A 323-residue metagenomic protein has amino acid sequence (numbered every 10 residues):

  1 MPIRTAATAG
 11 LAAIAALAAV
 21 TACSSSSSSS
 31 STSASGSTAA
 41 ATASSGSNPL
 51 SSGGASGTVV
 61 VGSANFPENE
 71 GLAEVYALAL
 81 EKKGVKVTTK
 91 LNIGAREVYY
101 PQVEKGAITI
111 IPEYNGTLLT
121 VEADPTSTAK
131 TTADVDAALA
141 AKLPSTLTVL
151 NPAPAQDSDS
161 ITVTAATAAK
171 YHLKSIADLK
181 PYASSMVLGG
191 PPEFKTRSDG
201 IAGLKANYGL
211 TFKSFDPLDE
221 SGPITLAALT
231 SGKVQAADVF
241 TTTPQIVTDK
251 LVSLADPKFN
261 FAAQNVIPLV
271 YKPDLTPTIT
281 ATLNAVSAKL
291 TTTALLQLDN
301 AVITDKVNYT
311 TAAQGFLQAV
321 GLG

Functional and structural regions predicted by a protein language model:
A7, L11, C23-G54: Short, low-complexity, disordered segments immediately C-terminal to signal peptides in bacterial exported proteins
A18-A22: C-terminal motif of bacterial Sec signal peptides marking the signal peptidase cleavage site
A40-E74, L91-R96, E193-T196: Extracytoplasmic "Venus flytrap"
P67-K86, I108, A202-A206: Short, polar/charged alpha-helical segment
E122-L150, K233, Q245-K258: Ligand-binding "clamshell"
T132-L188, A288-T292: A conserved helix-loop-strand patch within extracytoplasmic ligand-binding domains of the periplasmic binding
D159-A169, Q264-P277: A bilobed periplasmic-binding-protein/Venus flytrap-type ligand-binding module shared by bacterial periplasmic
S185-D256: Ligand-binding pocket segment of bilobal, Venus flytrap-like solute-binding proteins
